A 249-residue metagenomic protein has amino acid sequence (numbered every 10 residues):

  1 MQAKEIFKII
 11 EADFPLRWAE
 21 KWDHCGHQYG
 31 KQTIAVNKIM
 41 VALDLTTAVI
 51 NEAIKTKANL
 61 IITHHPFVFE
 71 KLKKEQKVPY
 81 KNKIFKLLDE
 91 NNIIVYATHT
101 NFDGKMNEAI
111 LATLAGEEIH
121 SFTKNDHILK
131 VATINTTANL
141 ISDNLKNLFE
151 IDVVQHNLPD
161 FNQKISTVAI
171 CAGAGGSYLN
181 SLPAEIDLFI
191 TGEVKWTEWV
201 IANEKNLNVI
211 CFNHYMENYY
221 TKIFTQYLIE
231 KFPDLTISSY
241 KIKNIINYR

Functional and structural regions predicted by a protein language model:
M1-R249: Active-site catalytic microenvironments in core metabolic enzymes, especially phosphate/sugar-handling
